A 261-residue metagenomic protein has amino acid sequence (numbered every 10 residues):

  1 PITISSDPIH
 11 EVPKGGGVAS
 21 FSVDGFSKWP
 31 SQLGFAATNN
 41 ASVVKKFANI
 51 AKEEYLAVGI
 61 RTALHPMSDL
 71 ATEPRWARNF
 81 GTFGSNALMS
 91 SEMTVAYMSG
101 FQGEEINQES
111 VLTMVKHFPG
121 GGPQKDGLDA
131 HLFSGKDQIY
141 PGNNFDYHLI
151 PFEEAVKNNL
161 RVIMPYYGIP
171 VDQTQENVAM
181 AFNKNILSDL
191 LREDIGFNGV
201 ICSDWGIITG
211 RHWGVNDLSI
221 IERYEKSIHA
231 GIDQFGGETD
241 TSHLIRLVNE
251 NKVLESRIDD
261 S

Functional and structural regions predicted by a protein language model:
P1-S261: Glycoside hydrolase catalytic-domain context in secreted enzymes
